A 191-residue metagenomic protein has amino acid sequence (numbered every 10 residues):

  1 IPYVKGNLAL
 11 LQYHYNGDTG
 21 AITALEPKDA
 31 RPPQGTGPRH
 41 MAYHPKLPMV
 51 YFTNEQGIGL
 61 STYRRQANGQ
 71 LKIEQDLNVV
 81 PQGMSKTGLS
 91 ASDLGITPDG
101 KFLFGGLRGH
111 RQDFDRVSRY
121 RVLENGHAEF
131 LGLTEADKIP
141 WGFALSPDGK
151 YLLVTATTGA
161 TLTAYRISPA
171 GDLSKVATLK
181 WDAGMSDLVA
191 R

Functional and structural regions predicted by a protein language model:
I1-K5, H44, F52-E55, F104-R111 (+1 more regions): Conserved beta-strand positions in repeat-built beta-propeller and related beta-rich domains
L8-Q12, G59-T62, Q112-S118, T161-A164: Structural motif
Y13-I22, Y63-L71, R119-H127, Y165-D172: Short loop/turn segments immediately following beta-strands, especially the blade-tip and inter-blade linker loops
L25-P32, Q75-M84, E129-T134, S174-L179: A short beta-strand motif characteristic of beta-propeller blades
R31-M49, V80-G100, A136-G149, W181-R191: Beta-rich, blade/repeat-based domains predominating in secreted/periplasmic proteins but also intracellular
T53, I58-Y63, L71-F104: Oxyanion-binding "anion nests"
S90-V154: Loop/turn-rich, solvent-exposed surfaces of beta-rich toroidal or solenoidal domains
T158-T163, S174-R191: Blade-level signature of beta-propeller repeat domains, shared across WD40, Kelch, NHL, RCC1 and BNR/Asp-box propellers
